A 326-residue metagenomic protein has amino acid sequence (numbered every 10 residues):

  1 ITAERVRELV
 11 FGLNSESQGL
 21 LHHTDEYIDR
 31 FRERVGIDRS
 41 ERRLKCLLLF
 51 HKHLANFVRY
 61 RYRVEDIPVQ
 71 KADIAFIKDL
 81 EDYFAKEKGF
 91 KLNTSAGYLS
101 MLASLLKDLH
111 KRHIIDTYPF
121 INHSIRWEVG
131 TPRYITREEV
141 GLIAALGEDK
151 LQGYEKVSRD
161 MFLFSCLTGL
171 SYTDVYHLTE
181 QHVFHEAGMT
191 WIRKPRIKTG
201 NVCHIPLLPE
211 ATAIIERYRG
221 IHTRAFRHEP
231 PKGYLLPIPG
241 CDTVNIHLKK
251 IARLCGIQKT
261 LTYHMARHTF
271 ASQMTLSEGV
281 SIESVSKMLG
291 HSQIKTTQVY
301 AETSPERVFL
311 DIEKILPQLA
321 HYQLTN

Functional and structural regions predicted by a protein language model:
L9-H51: Short, aromatic/basic-rich helix-turn unit that serves as a nucleic-acid recognition element
R42, L49-Y60, E87-F120, T173: N-terminal DNA-binding recognition helix of tyrosine site-specific recombinases/integrases
L92, A96-Y98, I115, P119-Y172 (+1 more regions): Basic, Lys/Arg- and aromatic-enriched nucleic-acid-binding interface segment
V129, I197-E216, H228-K250: C-terminal catalytic core of Y-nucleophile DNA break-rejoin enzymes
Y134, R196-G200, C241, L289-K314: Catalytic-site neighborhood detector that most strongly recognizes the C-terminal catalytic loop/helix of tyrosine
L163, L167-D174, K250, T269-S292 (+1 more regions): C-terminal catalytic core of tyrosine-transesterase DNA break-rejoin enzymes
H182-M189, Q258-K259, G279-V299, L310 (+1 more regions): Short, polar N-cap/turn motifs at the start of nucleic acid-interacting alpha helices
T223-P230, I315-N326: C-terminal secondary-structure termini that scaffold catalytic or DNA-interacting sites
